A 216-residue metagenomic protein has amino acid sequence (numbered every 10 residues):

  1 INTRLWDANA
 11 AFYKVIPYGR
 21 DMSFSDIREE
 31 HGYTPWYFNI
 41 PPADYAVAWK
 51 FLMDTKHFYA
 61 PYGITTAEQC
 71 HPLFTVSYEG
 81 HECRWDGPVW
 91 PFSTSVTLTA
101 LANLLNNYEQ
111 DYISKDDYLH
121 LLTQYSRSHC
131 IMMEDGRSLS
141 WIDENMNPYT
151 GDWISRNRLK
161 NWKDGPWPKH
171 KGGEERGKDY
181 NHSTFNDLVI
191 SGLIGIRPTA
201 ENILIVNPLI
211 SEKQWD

Functional and structural regions predicted by a protein language model:
I1, N39-M53, L104-T123, R197-N202: Structural helix-adjacent loops and short alpha-helical linkers that scaffold large soluble proteins
I1-A8, L101-Y108, Y125-G136, G192-R197: A generic secondary-structure signal for well-formed alpha-helical elements
N2-V89, I131-K169: Extended glycan-interaction surfaces of carbohydrate-active proteins
S23, G80-V89, L104-Q110, G173-Y180: Short, contiguous acidic/charged loop-to-helix segments that flank catalytic cores in large enzymes
D26-I40, P88-N103, K178-G192: Well-ordered alpha-helical segments within folded domains of soluble proteins
W85, I113-L121, I154, G177: A structural signal for alpha-helical segments
T97-T99, L121-Q124: Conserved long hydrophobic alpha-helices within structured protein cores
R158-W215: Catalytic cores of secreted or luminal carbohydrate-active enzymes
